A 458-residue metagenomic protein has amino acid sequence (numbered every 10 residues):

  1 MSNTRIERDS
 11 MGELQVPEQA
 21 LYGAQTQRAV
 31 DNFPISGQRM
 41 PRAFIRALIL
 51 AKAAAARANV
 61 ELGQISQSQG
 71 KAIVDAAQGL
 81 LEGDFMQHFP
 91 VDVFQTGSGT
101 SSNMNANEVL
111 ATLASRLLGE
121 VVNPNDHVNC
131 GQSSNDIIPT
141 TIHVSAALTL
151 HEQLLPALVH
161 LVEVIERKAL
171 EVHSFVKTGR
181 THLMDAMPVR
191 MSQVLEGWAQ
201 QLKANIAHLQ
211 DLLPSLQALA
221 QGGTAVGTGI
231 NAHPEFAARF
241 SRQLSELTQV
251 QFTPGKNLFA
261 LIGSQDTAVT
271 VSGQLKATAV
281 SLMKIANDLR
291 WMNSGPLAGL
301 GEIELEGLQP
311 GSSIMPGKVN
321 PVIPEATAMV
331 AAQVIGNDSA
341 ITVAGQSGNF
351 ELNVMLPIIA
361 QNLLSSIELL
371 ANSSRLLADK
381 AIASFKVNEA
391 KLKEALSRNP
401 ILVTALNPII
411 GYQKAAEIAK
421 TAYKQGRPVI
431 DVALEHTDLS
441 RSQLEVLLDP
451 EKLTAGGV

Functional and structural regions predicted by a protein language model:
M1-V458: Conserved, well-structured ligand/cofactor-binding cores
